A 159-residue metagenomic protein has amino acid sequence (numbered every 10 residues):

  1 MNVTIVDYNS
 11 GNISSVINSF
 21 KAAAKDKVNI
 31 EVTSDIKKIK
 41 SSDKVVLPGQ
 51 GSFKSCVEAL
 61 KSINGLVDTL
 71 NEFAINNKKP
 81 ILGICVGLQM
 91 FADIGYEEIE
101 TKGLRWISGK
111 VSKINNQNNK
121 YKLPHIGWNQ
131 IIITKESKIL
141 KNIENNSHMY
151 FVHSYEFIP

Functional and structural regions predicted by a protein language model:
M1-I81, I99, K110-N115: N-terminal beta1-alpha1 cap of cysteine-dependent amidohydrolase-like domains
S10, L88, E156: Short, glycine/acidic-enriched loop or turn micro-motifs at the edges of active sites
G83, G87: Gly/Ala-rich beta-loop-alpha elbow adjacent to hydrolase catalytic centers
M90-A92: Hydrolases whose catalytic domains are alpha/beta-hydrolase-1, hotdog thioesterase, or metallo-beta-lactamase-like
I94-P159: Pocket-forming structural segment of enzyme catalytic cores
